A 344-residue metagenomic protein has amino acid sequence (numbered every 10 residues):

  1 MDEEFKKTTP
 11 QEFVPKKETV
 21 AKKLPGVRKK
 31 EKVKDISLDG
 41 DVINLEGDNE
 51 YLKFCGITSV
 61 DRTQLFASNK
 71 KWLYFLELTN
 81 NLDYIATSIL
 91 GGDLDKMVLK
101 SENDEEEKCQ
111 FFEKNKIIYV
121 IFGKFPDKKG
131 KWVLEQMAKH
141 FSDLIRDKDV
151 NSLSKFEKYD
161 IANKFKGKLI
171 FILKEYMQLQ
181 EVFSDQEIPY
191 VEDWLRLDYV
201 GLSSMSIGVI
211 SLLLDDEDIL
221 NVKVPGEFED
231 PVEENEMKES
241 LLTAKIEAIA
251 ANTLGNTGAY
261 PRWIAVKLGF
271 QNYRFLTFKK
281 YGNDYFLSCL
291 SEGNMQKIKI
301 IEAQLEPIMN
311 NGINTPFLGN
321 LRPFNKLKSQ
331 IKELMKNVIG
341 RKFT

Functional and structural regions predicted by a protein language model:
D2-F54, V60-L197, S206-T344: Acidic, low-complexity cytosolic segments
G201: Conserved aromatic/hydrophobic "specificity hotspots" at molecular recognition or selectivity sites
